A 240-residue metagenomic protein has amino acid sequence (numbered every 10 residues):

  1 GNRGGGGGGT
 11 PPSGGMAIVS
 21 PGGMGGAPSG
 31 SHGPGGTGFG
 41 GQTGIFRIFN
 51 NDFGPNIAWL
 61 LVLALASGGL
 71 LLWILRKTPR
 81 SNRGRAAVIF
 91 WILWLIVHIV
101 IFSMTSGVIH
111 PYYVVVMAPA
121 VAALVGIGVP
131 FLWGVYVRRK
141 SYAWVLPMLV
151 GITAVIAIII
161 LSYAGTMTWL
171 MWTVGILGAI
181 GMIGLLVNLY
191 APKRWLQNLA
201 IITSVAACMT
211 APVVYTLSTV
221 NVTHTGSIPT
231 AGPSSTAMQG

Functional and structural regions predicted by a protein language model:
G1-A58, S218-G240: Extracytoplasmic/periplasmic regions of membrane proteins
G41-L72, V115, Y163-W169: Membrane-interface anchor segments at the N-terminal boundary of transmembrane helices in multi-pass membrane enzymes
I57-W59, L65-L93: Membrane-interface helix-loop-helix junctions at transmembrane boundaries of multi-pass membrane enzymes, predominantly
G69-P79, V129-V137, L186-P192: Structural signal for the C-terminal ends of transmembrane alpha-helices and the immediately following loop
I96, A118-V135, G181-L185: Transmembrane alpha-helices and membrane-interface helical segments of multi-pass integral membrane enzymes
V97-I109, I160-S162: Transmembrane-helix signature of polytopic, lipid-linked glycan biosynthesis machinery
M104, V108-P130, I176: Hydrophobic/aromatic-rich transmembrane helices and adjacent perimembrane loops
R138-Q239: Transmembrane helical bundles and short interhelical boundary loops of multi-pass, membrane-embedded
